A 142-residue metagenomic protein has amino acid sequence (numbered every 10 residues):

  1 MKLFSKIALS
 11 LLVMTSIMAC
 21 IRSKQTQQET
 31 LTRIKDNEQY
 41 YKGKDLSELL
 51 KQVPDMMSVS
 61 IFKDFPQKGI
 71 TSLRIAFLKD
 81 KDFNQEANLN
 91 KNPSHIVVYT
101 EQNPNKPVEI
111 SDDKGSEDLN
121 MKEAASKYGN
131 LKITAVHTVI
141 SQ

Functional and structural regions predicted by a protein language model:
M1-Q28: Bacterial Sec-dependent N-terminal signal peptides
K24-Q142: Residues within mature, well-folded domains
